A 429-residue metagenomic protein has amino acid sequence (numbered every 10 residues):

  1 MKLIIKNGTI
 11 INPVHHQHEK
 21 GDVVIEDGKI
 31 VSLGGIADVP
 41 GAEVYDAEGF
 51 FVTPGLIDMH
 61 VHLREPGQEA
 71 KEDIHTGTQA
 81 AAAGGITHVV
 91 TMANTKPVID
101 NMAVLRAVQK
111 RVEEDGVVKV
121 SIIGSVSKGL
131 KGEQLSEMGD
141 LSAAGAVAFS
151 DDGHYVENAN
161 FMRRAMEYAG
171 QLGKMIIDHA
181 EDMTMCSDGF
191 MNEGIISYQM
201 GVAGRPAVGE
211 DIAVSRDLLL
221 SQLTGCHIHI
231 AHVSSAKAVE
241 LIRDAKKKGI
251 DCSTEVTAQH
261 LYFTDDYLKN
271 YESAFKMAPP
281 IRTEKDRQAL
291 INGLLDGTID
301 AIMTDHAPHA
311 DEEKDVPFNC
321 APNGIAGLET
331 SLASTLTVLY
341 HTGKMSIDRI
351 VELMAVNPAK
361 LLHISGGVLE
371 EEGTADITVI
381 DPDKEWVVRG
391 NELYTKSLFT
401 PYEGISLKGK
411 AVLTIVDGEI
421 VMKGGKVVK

Functional and structural regions predicted by a protein language model:
M1-G55: Histidine-rich, glycine-flanked metal-binding segment
G8, P317-C320, T374-K429: C-terminal cap of metal-dependent C-N hydrolases
G8, V23, G28, G49 (+16 more regions): Divalent metal-coordination and catalytic microenvironments
E48-V112: Metal-associated gating/positioning segment near the N- to mid-region
T53, M102-K119, E167-D178, T330: Alpha-helix-loop-beta-strand connector modules within alpha/beta enzyme cores
M59-E72, S121-Q134, A203-A207: Active-site mouth loops of central-metabolism enzymes
E133-I302: Histidine/acidic residue-rich metal-binding segments in metalloenzymes
Q199-H227, A274, L295, D300-A301 (+1 more regions): His/Asp/Glu-enriched, well-ordered alpha-helical/loop segment that forms or immediately abuts the divalent-metal
